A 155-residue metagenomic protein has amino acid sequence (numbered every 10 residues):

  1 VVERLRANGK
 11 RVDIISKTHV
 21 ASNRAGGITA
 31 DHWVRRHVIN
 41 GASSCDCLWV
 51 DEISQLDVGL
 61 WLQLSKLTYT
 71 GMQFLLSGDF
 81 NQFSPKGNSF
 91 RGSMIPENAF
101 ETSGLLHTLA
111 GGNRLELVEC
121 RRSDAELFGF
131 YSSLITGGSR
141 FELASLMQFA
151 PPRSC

Functional and structural regions predicted by a protein language model:
V1-C155: Conserved ATP-binding/catalytic motifs of P-loop helicase motor domains
